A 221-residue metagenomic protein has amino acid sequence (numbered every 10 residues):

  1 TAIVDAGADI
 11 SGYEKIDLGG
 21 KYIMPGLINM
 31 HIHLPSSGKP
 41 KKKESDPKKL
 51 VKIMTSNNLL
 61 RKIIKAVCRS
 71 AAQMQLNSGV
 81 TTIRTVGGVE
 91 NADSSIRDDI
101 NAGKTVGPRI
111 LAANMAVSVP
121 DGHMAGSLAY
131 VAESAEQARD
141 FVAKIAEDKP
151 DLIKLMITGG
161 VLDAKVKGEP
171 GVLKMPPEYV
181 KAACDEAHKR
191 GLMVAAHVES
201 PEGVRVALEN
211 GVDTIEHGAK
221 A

Functional and structural regions predicted by a protein language model:
T1-M24: Histidine-rich, glycine-flanked metal-binding segment
K21, N29-P35, H188, H197 (+1 more regions): Histidine-centered divalent metal-coordination motifs
Y22-D99, N210: Metal-associated gating/positioning segment near the N- to mid-region
S36-I64, N114, V119-A125, V161-K174: Active-site gating loops and adjacent loop-to-helix segments of metal-dependent hydrolytic enzymes
I64-M74, V131-A146, E199-R205: Short, acidic/polar
C68-D93, G107-S118, P150-A164, M193 (+1 more regions): Divalent metal-dependent hydrolysis catalytic cores, especially in the metallo-beta-lactamase
D121-K181, D213: Active-site gating/metal-coordination segments in enzymes
L162-A221: Active-site core of metal-dependent hydrolases
